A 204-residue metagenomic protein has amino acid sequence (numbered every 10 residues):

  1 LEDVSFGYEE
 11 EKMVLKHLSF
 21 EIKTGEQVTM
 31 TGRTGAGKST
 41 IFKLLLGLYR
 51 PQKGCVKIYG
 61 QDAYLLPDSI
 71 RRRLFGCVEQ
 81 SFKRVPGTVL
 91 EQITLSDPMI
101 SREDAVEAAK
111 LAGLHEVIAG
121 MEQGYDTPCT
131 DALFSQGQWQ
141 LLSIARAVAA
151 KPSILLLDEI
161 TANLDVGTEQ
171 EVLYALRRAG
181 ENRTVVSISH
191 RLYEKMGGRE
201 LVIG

Functional and structural regions predicted by a protein language model:
T31-R33: The feature captures the beta-strand-to-loop junction immediately N-terminal to the Walker
L46: Helix-to-loop junction immediately C-terminal to a conserved catalytic motif
R50, C55-I70: ABC ATPase NBD Q-loop/coupling interface
K57, R72, L90-T130, L173-Y174 (+1 more regions): ABC ATPase nucleotide-binding domain helical subdomain, centered on the C-loop/LSGGQ "ABC signature"
K151: Conserved catalytic motifs of ABC-family nucleotide-binding domains
L155-D158: Catalytic Walker B motif of ABC-type/P-loop ATPase nucleotide-binding domains
A175-S187, E194-G197: Conserved catalytic loops of ABC-family nucleotide-binding domains
